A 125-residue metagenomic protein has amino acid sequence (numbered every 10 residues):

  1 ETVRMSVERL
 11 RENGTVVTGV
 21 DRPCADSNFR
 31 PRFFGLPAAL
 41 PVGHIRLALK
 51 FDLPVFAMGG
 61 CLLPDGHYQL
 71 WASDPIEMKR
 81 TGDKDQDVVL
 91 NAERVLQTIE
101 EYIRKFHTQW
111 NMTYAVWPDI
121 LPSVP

Functional and structural regions predicted by a protein language model:
T2-P125: Non-catalytic C-terminal accessory region of glycerolipid acyltransferases and related lyso-lipid remodeling enzymes
